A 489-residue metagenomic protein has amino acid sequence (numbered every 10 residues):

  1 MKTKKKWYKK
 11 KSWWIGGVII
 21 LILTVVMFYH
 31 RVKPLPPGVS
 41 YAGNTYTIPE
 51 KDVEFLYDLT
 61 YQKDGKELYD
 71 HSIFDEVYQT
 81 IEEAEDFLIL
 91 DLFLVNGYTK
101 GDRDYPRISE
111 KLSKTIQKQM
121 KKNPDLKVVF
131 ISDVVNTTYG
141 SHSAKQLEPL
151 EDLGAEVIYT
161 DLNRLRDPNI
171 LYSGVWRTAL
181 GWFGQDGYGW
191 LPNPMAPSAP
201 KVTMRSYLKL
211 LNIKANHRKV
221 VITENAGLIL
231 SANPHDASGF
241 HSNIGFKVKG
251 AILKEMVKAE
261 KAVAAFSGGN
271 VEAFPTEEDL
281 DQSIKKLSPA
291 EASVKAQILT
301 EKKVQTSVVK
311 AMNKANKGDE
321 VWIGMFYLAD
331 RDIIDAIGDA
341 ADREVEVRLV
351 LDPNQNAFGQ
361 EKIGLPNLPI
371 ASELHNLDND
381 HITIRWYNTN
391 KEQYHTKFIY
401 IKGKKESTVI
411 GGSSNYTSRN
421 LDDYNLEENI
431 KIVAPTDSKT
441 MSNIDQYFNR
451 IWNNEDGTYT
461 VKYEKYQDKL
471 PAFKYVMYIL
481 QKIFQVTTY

Functional and structural regions predicted by a protein language model:
K2-Y489: Charged, low-complexity intrinsically disordered terminal segments
